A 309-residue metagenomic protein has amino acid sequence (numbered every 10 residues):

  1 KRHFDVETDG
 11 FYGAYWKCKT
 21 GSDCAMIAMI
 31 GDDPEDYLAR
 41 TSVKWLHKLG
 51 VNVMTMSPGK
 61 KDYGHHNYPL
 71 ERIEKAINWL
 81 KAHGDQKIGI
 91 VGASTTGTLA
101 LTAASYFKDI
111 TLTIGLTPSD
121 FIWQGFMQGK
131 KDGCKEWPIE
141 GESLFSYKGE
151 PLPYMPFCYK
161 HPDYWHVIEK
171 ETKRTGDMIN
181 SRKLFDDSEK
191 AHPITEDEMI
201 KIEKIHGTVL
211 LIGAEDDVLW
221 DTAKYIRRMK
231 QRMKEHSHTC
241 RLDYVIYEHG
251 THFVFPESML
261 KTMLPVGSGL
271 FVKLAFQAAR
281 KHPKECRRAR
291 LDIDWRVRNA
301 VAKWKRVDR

Functional and structural regions predicted by a protein language model:
K1-C24: N-terminal cap/lid segment of alpha/beta-hydrolase-fold proteins
L38-M56: Short amphipathic alpha-helix adjacent to the substrate-entry channel of hydrolases
G64-H83, L99-T102, W295: Alpha/beta-hydrolase active-site loop
H83-S94: Alpha/beta-hydrolase fold nucleophile elbow
G97-K108, T113: Short glycine-enriched nucleophile-adjacent loop and the immediately C-terminal alpha-helix near the catalytic center
I114-I202: Accessory cap/linker subdomain of secreted extracellular hydrolases
I205, L211-G213, D217: Short beta-strand/loop motif that positions the catalytic acidic residue of the alpha/beta-hydrolase fold
R227, H236-R309: C-terminal catalytic histidine-bearing segment of alpha/beta-hydrolase fold enzymes
